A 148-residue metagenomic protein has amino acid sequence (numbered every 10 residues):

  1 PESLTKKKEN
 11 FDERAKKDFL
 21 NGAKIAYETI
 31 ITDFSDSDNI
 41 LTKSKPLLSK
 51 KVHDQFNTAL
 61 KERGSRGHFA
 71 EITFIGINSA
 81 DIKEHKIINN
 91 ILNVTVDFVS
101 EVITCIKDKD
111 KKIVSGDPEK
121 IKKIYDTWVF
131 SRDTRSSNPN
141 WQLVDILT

Functional and structural regions predicted by a protein language model:
P1-G76, D81: Core segments of small alpha/beta cavity-forming domains
K7, R14, I77-A80, H85 (+3 more regions): Surface-exposed loop/turn and secondary-structure junction residues enriched for glycine/proline
N10, N21, N39, N57 (+5 more regions): Detector for Asparagine
D54-R63, K86-L92, T127: Short, charged low-complexity intrinsically disordered segments located at boundaries of structured domains
H68-D108: Surface-exposed, charged secondary-structure patches
T95-T148: Compact beta-sheet-dominated globular domain cores
